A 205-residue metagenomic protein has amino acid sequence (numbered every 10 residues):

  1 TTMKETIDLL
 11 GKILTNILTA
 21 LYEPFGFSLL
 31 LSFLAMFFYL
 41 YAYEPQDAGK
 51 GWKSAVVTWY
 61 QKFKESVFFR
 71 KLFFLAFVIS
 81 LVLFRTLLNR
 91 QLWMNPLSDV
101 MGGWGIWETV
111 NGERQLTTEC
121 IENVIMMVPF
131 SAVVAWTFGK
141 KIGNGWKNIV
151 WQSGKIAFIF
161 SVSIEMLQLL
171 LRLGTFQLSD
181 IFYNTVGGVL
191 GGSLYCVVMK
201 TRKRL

Functional and structural regions predicted by a protein language model:
K4-L173, L178, G192-L205: Bulky hydrophobic segments
